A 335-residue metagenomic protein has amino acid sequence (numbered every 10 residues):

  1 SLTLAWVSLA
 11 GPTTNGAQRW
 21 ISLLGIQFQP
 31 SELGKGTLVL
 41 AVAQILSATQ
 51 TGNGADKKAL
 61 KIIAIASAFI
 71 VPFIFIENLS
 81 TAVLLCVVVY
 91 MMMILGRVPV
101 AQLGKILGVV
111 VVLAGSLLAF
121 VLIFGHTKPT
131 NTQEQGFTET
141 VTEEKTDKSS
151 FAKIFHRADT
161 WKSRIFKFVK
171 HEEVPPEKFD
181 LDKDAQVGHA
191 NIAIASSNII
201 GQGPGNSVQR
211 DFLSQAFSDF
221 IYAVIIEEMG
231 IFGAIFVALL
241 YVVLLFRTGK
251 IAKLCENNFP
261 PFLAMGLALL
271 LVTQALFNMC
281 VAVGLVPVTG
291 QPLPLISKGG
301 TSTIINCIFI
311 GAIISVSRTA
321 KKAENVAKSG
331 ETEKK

Functional and structural regions predicted by a protein language model:
S1-D182, A223-V281, I308-A312, A327-K335: Hydrophobic alpha-helical transmembrane segments of multi-pass inner membrane proteins, especially in bacterial systems
L24-P30, P72-F73, I192, S196 (+2 more regions): Residue-level marker of motif borders
N78-V83, Q202-G205, A216-S218, V286-T289 (+2 more regions): Transmembrane helix boundary and interhelical junction motifs in multipass membrane proteins
L85, G205-Q209, L240, V283-P292 (+1 more regions): Re-entrant/interfacial helical elements at transmembrane boundaries that shape and gate the permeation pathway
K178-D182, Q186-F232, F259: Long extracytoplasmic/lumenal interhelical loops at the membrane interface of multi-pass membrane proteins
F212, V243-L244, K298, I304 (+1 more regions): Short secondary-structure boundary/hinge segments and terminal tails
V286-K322: Transmembrane alpha-helices of multi-pass inner-membrane enzymes
